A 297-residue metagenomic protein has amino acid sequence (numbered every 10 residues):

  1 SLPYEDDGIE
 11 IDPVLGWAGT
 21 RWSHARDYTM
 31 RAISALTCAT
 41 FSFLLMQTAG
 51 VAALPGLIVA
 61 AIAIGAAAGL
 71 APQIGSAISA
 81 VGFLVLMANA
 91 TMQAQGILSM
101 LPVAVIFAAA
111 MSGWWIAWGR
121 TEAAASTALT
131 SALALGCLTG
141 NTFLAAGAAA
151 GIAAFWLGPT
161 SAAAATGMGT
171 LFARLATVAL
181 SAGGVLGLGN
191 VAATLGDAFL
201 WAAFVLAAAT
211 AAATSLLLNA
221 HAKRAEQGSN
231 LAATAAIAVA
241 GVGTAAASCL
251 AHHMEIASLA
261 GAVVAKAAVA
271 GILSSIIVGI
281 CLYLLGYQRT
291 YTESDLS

Functional and structural regions predicted by a protein language model:
S1-T20: Proline- and threonine-rich low-complexity intrinsically disordered cytosolic regions
D6-D7, D12, D27, D197 (+1 more regions): Acidic-enriched, low-complexity/disordered segments with a strong bias for Aspartate over Glutamate
G19-Q95, S99, V105-W114, L129-A134: Core alpha-helical transmembrane segments of integral membrane proteins
T48-G50, Q73-A77, M87-V103, G119-T127 (+2 more regions): Intrinsically disordered, low-complexity coil segments
A63-A67, M111-R120, S215-K223: C-terminal ends of transmembrane helices
W114-A148: Hydrophobic alpha-helical segments and helix pairs
A134-L296: Generic multipass alpha-helical transmembrane bundles of integral membrane proteins
